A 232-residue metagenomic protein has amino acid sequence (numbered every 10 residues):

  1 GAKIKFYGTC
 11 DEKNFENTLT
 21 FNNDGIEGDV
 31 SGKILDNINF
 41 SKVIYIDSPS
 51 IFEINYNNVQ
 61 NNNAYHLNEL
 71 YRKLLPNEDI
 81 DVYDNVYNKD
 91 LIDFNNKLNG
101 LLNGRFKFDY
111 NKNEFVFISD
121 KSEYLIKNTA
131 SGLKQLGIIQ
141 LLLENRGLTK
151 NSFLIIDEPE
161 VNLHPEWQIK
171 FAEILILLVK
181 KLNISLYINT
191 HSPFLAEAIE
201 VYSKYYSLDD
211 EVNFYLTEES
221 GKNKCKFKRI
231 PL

Functional and structural regions predicted by a protein language model:
G1-N151, S220-L232: Phosphate-coordinating catalytic segments in nucleotide- and nucleic-acid-processing enzymes
V116-L232: Switch/communication elements of ASCE P-loop NTPase nucleotide-binding domains
